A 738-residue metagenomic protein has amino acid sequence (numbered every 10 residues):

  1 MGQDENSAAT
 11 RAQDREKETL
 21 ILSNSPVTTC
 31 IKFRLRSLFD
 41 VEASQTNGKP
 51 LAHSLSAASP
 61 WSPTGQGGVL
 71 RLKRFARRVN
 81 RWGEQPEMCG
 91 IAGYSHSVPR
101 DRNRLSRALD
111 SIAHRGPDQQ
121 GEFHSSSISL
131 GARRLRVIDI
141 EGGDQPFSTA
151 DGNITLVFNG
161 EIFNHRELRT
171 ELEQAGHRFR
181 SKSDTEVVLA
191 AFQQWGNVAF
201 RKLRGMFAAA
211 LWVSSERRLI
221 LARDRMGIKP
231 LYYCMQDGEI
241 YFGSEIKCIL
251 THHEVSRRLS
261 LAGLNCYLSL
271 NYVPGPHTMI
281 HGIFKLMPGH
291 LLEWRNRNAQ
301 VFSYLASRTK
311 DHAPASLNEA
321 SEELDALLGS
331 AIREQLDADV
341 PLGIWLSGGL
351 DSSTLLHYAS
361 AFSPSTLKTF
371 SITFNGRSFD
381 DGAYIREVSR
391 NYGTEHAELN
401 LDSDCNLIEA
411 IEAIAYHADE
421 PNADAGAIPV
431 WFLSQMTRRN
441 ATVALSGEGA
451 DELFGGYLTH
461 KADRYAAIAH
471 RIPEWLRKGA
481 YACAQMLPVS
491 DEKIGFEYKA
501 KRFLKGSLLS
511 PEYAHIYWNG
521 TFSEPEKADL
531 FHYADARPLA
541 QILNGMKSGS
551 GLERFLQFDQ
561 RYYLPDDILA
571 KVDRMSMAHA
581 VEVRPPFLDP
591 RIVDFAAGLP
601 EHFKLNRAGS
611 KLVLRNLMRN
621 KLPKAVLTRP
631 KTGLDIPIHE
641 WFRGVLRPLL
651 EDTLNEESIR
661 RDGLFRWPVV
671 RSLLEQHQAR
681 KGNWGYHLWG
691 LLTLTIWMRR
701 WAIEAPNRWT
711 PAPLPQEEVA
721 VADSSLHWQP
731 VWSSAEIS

Functional and structural regions predicted by a protein language model:
M1-D4, L22-S23, L35, D40-V41 (+2 more regions): N-terminal amphipathic/hydrophobic targeting modules at extreme N-termini, encompassing cleavable Sec/SRP-type signal
D4-N6, D14, N24, H53 (+1 more regions): Intrinsic-disorder-associated, low-complexity terminal segments enriched in Asp/Asn/His/Tyr and depleted of Lys/Arg
Q85-I91, V198, T251, S260 (+5 more regions): Adenosyl-5′-phosphate
P86-A418, V430, S434, R619-N620 (+8 more regions): Cysteine-centered catalytic environments shared across enzyme families
R225, W431-D491, Y563, I568 (+1 more regions): Active-site adenylate/phosphate-handling loop in enzymes that bind or generate adenylated species
